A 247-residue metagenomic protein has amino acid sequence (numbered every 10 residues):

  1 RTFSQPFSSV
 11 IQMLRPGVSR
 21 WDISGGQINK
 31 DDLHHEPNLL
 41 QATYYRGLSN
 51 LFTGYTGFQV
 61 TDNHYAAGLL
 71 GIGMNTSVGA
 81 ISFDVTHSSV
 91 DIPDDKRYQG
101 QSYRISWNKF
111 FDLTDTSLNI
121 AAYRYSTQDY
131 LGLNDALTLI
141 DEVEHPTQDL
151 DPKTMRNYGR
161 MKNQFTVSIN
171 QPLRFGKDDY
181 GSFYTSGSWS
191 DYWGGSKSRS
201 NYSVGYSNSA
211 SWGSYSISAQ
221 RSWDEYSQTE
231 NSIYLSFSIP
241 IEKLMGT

Functional and structural regions predicted by a protein language model:
T2-S24, A80-T247: Flexible, glycine-rich linker and terminal segments associated with outer-membrane beta-barrel/transport systems
D22-S89: Conserved, compact domain cores that house catalytic/ligand-binding motifs in diverse enzymes and effector modules
